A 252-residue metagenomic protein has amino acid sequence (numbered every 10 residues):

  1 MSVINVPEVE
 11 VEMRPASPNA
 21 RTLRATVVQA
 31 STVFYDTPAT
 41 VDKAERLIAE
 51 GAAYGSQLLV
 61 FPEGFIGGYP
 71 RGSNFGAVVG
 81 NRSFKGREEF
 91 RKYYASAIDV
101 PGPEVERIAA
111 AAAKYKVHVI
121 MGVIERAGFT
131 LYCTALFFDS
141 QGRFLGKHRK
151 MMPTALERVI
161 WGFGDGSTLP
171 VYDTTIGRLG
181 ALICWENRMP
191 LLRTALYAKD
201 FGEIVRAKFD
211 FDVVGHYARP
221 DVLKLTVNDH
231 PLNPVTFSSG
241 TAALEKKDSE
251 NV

Functional and structural regions predicted by a protein language model:
M1-V252: Enzyme catalytic cores with a strong preference for nitrogen-chemistry domains
